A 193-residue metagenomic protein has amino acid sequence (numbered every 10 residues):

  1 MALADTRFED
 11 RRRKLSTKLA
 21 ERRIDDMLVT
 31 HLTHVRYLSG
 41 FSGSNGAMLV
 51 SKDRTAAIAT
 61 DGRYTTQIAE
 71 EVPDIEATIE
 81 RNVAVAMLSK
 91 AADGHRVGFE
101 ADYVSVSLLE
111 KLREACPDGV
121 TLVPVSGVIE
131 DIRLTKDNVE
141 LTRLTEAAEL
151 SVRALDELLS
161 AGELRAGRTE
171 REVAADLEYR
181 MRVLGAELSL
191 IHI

Functional and structural regions predicted by a protein language model:
M1-A57, A92-G94, L109, E114 (+3 more regions): Terminal domain-start leader segments
T6-R7, R12, N82-S189: Flexible, acidic/His-enriched mid-domain "rim/lid" segments that flank
T30-L32, T60-G62, R81, F99-V104: Structural motif
V35-R36, T66, S105: Glycine-rich nucleotide phosphate-binding loop and flanking beta-alpha elements of Rossmann-like dinucleotide-binding
Y37, A57-T60, Y64, L134-K136 (+1 more regions): Bulky hydrophobic/aromatic packing residues
G46-L49, A69, E76-E80, C116-G119 (+1 more regions): Short, low-complexity, polar/charged sequence segments that are solvent-exposed and flexible
T60-A86: Compact, glycine/acidic-enriched structural inserts
I191-I193: Conserved small/polar residues in nucleotide/adenosyl-binding loops
